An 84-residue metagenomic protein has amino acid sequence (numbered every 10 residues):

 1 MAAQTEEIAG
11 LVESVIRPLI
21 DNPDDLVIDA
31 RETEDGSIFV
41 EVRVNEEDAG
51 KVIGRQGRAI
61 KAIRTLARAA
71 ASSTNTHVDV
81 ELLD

Functional and structural regions predicted by a protein language model:
M1-A49, A62, L66-D84: RNA-contacting regions in translation and RNA-metabolism proteins, encompassing KH/S1 modules where present
I53-G57: Glycine-centered tight-turn and secondary-structure capping sites
